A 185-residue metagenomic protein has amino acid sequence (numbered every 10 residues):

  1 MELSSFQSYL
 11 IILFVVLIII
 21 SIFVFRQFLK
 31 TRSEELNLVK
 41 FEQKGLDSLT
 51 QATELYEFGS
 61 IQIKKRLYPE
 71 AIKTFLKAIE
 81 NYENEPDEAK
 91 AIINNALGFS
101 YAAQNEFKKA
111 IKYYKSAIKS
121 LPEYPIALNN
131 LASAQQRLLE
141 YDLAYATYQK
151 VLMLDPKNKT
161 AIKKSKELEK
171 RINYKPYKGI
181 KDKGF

Functional and structural regions predicted by a protein language model:
M1-T53, S60, L67: Long, contiguous interaction/recruitment modules in multidomain scaffold/adaptor proteins
L3-I18, M153, K157-F185: Terminal, low-structured helical/coil segments at or just beyond the last alpha-helical repeat
K44, A78, S116-A117, K150-V151: Canonical positions in the second alpha-helix
A52, P86-D87, A91, P125-I126 (+1 more regions): Helix-start (N-cap) detector for alpha-helical repeat units in TPR-like alpha-solenoids, especially tetratricopeptide
L55-F58, Q62, T74, I93-Y101 (+4 more regions): TPR/Sel1-like alpha-solenoid repeat signature
K64, A103, R137-L138, E167-R171: Register position in tetratricopeptide repeats
